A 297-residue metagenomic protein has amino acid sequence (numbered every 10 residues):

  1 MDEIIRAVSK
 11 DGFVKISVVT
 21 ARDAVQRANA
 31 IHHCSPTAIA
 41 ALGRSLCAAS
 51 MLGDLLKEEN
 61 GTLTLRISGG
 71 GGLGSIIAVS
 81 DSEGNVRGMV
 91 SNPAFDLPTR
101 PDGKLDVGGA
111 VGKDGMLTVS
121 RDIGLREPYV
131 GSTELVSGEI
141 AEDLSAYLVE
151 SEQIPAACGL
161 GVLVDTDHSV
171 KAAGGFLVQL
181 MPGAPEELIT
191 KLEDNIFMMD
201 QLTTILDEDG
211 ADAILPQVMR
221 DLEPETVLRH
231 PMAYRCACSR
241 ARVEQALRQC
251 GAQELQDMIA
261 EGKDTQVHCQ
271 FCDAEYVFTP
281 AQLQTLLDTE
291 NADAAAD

Functional and structural regions predicted by a protein language model:
M1-L228: Interaction interfaces in information-processing and related assembly proteins
I196-D297: Cys/His-clustered metal-coordination modules, chiefly Zn-binding fingers
